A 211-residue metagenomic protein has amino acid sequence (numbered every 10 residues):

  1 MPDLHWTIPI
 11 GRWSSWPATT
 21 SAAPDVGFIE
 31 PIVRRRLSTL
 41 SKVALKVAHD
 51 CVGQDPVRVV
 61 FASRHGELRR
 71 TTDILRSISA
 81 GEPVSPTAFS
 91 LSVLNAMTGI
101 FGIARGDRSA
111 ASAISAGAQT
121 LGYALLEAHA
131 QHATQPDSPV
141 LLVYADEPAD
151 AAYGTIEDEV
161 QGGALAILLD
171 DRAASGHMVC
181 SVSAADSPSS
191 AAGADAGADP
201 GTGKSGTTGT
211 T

Functional and structural regions predicted by a protein language model:
M1-A88, S92-S115, Y144-T211: Conserved "HGTGT" condensation-loop signature of ketosynthase/thiolase-family condensing enzymes that catalyze
L45-A48, S115-V140: Active-site-proximal alpha-helical scaffold in enzymes
